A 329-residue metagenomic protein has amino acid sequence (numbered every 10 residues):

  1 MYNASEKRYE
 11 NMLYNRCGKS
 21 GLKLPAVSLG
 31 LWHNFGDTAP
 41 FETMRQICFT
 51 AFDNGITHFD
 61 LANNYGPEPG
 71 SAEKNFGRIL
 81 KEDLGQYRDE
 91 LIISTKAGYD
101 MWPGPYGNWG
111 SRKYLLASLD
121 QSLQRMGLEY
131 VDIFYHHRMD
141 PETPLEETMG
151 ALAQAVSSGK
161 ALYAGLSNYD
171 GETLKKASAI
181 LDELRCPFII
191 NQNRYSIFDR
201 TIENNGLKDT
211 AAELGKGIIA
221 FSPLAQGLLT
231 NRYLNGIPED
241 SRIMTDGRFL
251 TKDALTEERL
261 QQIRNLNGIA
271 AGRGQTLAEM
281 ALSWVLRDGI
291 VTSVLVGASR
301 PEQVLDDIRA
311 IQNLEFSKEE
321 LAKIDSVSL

Functional and structural regions predicted by a protein language model:
M1-L91: N-terminal binding-site loop/beta-alpha segment at the start of enzyme catalytic domains that lines or forms
Y2-E6, T143-L329: Beta/alpha (TIM)-barrel catalytic core signal, keyed to glycine-rich beta->alpha loops juxtaposed to Asp/Glu that bind
G18-G36, S94-G107, Y130, Y135: N-terminal small/glycine-rich loop or linker at the start of catalytic domains across soluble metabolic enzymes
P25-L29, F59-L61, L91-T95, F134-H136 (+4 more regions): Hydrophobic faces of well-ordered beta-strands that scaffold small-molecule active sites in alpha/beta enzyme cores
F35-P40, N64-A72, D140-P144, G171-E172 (+1 more regions): Acidic-and-aromatic substrate-binding clefts and catalytic sites of carbohydrate-active enzymes
T38-A51, G110-M126, L174-S178: Short, acidic/polar
A39-T43, S71, N75, Y106-Y114 (+2 more regions): Alpha-helix N-cap and loop-to-helix initiation/capping positions
L123-T143: Active-site groove signature of glycoside hydrolases
